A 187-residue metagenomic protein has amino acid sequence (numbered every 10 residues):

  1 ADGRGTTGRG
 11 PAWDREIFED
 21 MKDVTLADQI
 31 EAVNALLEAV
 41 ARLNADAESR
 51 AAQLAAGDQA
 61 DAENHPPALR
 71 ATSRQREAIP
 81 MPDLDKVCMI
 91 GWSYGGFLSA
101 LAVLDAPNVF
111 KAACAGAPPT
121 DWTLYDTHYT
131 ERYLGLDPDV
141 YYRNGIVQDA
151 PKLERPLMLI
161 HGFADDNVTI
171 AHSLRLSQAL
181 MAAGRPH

Functional and structural regions predicted by a protein language model:
G3-R50, L54, E63-H65, R74-H187: Active-site-proximal cap/loop segments of hydrolase catalytic domains
